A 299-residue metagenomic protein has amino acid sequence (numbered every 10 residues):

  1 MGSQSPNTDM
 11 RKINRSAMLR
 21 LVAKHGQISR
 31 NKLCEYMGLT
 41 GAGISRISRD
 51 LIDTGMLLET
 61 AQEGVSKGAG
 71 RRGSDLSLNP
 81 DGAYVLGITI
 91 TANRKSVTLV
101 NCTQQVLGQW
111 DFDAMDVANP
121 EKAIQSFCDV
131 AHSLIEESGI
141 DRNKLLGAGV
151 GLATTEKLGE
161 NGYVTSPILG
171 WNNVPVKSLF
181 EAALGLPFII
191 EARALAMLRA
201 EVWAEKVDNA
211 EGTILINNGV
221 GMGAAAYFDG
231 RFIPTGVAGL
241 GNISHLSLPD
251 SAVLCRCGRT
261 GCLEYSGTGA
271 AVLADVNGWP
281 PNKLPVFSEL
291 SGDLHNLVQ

Functional and structural regions predicted by a protein language model:
M1-Y36: Extreme N-terminal segment that seeds HTH/winged-HTH DNA-binding domains in transcriptional regulators
V22, L33, I44-L58: Basic amphipathic alpha-helical segments that dock to polyanions
G26, G55-M56, T154: Glycine-centered, phosphate/nucleic-acid-interacting loop/turn motifs that mediate DNA/RNA or nucleotide
E59-V85, F188-T213: Conserved phosphate-binding catalytic cores of ATP/NTP-utilizing and phosphoryl-transfer enzymes
G70-Q109, I214-G230: Gly/Thr-rich phosphate-binding beta-strand-loop-beta motif of the actin/hexokinase/Hsp70
V106-G212: Glycine-rich phosphate-binding loop and adjoining helix at the ATP-binding site of ATP-dependent phosphoryl-transfer
L152, V253, R259-Q299: A mobile "lid/hinge" subdomain adjacent to the ATP/sugar-phosphate binding pocket shared across diverse ATP-dependent
A210-S266: Glycine-rich phosphate-binding loop of actin/hexokinase-like ATP-binding domains
